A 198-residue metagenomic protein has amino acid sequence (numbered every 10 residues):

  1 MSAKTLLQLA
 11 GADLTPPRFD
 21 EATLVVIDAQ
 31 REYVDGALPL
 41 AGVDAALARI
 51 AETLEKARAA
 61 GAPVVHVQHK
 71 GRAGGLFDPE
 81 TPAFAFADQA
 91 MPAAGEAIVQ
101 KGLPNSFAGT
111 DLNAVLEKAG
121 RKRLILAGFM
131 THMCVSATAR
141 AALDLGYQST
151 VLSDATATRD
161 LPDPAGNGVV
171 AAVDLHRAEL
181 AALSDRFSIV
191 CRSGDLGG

Functional and structural regions predicted by a protein language model:
M1-T23, E52-E55, G75-G198: Active-site-adjacent betaalpha module
V26-I27, A62-H69, L152: Short beta-strand segments at enzyme active-site cores
Q30-D35: Short acidic, Gly/Ser-rich segments with clustered Asp/Glu that frequently serve as metal-coordination loops in enzyme
L38-H66: A short alpha/beta connector and helix-capping loop motif
H69-K70, F129: Short, well-ordered beta-to-alpha junction loops that form the rim of enzyme active sites and present histidine/acidic
